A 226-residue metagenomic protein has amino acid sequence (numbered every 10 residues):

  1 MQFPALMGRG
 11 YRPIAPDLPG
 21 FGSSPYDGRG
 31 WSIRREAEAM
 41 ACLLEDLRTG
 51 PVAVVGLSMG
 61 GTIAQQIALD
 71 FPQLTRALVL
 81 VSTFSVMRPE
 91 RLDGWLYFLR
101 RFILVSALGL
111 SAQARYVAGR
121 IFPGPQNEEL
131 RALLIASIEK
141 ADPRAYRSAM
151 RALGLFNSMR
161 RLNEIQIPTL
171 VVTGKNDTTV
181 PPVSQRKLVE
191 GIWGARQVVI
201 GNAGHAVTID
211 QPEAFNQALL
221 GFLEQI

Functional and structural regions predicted by a protein language model:
M1-P25: Conserved HGGG/HGGXW glycine-rich cap/lid loop of the alpha/beta-hydrolase fold
R35-V52: Conserved acidic catalytic loop of the alpha/beta-hydrolase fold
G56, G60, A64: Gly/Ala-rich beta-loop-alpha elbow adjacent to hydrolase catalytic centers
Q65, L69-D70, L74-S106: Flexible "cap/lid" loop of the alpha/beta hydrolase fold
P89-G94, L108-N163: Conserved alpha/beta-hydrolase catalytic His-Asp/Glu region
S158, I167, P181-E190: Short alpha-helix in the alpha/beta-hydrolase fold that links the catalytic acid
I165, V171-T173, D177: Short beta-strand/loop motif that positions the catalytic acidic residue of the alpha/beta-hydrolase fold
A195-I226: Catalytic active-site module of serine/aspartate enzymes centered on a nucleophile-bearing elbow/loop
